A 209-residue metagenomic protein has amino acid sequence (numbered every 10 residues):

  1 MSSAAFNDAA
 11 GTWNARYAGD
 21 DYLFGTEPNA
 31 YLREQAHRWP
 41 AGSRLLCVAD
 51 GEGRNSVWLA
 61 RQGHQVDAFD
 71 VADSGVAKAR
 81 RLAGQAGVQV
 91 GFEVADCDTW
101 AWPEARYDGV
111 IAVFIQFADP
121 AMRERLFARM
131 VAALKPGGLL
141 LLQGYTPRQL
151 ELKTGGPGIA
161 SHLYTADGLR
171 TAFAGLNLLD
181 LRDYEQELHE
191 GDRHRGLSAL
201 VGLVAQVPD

Functional and structural regions predicted by a protein language model:
M1-P40: Conserved class I S-adenosyl-L-methionine
A72-S74: Conserved SAM/SAH-binding beta-strand->alpha-helix loop
A79-R80: Conserved SAM-binding loop
A86-D98: Conserved SAM-binding strand-loop segment of SAM-dependent methyltransferases
W100-G109: A short acidic, Gly/Pro-enriched loop at the edge of an enzyme's catalytic core that lines a small-molecule cofactor
F117-M130: A short, conserved alpha-helix within the catalytic core of class I
G137-Y145: Conserved beta-strand signature within the Rossmann-like core of class I S-adenosyl-L-methionine
S161-R182: Short alpha-helix
